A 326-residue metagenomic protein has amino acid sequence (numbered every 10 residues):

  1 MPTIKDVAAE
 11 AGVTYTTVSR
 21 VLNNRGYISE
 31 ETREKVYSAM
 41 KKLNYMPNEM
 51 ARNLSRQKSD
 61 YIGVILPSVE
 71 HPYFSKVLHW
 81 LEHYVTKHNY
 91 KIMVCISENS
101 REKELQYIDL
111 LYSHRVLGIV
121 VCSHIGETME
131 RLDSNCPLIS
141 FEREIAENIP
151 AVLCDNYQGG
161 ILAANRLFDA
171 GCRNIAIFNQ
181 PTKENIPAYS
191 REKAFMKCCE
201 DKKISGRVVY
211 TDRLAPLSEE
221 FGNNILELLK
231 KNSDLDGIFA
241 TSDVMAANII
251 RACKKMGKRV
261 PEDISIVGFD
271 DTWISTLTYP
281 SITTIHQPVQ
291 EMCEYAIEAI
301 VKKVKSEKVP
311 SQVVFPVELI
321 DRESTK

Functional and structural regions predicted by a protein language model:
M1-S59, Y73, K326: N-terminal helix-turn-helix DNA-binding module of bacterial transcription factors
Y45-I108, H114-L117, K193-M196: Amphipathic helical "hinge" segments at domain boundaries
P67-K76, V94-E102, V152-L162, F178-N224 (+4 more regions): Hinge/beta->alpha junction and helix N-cap segments in small-molecule ligand-binding domains
R101-R115, E220-D234: Short, well-structured alpha-helical segments in soluble
I108, V116-C122, A176-N179, N232-S242 (+1 more regions): Periplasmic-binding protein-like
C122-L162, T182, V244, D270-I282: Flexible loop/hinge segments that line or gate small-molecule binding clefts
L226-G237, T241-K326: Flexible loop/turn connectors
